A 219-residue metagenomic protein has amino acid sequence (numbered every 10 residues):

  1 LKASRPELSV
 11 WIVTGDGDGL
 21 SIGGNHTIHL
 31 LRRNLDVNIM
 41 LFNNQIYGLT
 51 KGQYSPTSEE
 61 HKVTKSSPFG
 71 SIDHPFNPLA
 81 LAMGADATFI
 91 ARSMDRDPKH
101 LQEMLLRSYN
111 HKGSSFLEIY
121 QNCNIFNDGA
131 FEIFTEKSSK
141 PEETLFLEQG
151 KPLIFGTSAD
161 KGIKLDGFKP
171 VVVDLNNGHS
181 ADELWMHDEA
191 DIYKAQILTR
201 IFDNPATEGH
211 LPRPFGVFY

Functional and structural regions predicted by a protein language model:
L1-G48, H100-Q102: Thiamine diphosphate
A3-P6, I12, L31-R32, H74 (+3 more regions): Solvent-exposed alpha-helices and their adjacent loops that cap or buttress functional pockets in soluble metabolic
E7, P56-S108: Conserved thiamine diphosphate
S9-W11, D36-M40, A80, T88-A91 (+2 more regions): Structural motif
G24-H29, L49-K62, L81: Active-site-proximal loop->helix
L30, S55-E59, S108, I133-E136: Short, hinge-like loop/turn segments at secondary-structure boundaries
T88-F146: ATP/pyrophosphate-binding catalytic subdomain of soluble kinases
I125-Y219: Flexible, low-complexity linker and terminal segments
